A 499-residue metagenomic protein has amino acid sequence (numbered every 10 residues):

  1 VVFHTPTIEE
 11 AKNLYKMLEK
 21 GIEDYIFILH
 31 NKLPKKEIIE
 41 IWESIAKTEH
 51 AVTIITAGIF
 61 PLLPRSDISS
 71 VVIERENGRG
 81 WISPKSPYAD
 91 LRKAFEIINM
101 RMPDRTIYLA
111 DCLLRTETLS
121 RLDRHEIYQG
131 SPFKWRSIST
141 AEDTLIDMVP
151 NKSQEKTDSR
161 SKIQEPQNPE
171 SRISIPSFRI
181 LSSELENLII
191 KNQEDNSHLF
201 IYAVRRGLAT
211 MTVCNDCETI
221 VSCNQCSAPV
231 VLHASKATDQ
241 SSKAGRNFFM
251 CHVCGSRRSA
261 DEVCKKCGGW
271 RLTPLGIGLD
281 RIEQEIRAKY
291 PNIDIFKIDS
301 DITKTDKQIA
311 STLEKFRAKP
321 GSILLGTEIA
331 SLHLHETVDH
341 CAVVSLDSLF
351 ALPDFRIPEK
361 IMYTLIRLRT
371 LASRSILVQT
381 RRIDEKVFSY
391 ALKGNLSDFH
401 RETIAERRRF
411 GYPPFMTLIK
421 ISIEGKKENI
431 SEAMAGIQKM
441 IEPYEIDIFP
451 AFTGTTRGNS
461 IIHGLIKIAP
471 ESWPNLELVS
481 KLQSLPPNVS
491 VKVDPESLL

Functional and structural regions predicted by a protein language model:
V1-A51, T56-R160, E170-K420, K427-E428 (+2 more regions): Inter-lobe coupling/hinge segments of SF2-like helicase ATPases
I286, F452-R457, L478-S480, L485-V489: C-terminal active-site/capping subdomain that shapes the small-molecule cofactor and substrate pocket of enzyme
S397, E428-F449: Short amphipathic alpha-helix segments
K426-N429, L465-P474: Helix N-cap motif at beta-to-alpha junctions
A433-M440, P474-P486: Short amphipathic alpha-helices in soluble, non-transmembrane regions that often serve as interface/regulatory elements
K439, P443-G458, H463-L465: A carboxyl-terminal module marker
E445-P450, L482-L499: Conserved short beta-strand edge segments in small beta-sheet-based binding/regulatory domains
